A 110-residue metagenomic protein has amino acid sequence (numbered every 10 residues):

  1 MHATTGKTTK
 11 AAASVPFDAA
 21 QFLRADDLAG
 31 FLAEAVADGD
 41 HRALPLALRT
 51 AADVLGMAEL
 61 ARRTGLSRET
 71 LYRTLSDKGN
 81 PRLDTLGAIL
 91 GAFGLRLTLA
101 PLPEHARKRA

Functional and structural regions predicted by a protein language model:
M1-T50, A106-A110: N-terminal flexible/basic segments that precede or flank functional cores
F22-L23, G65, N80: Short, conserved sequence motifs enriched in acidic/basic residues, glycine, and aromatics that mark functional "hot
R49, A58, G87: Short glycine-/small-residue-rich flexible loop motifs, especially phosphate/cofactor-binding loops
D53-R73: Short alpha-helical DNA-recognition segment
S67, E104-H105: Positions that flank functional sites
S76-D77: Residue-level detection of the helix-turn-helix DNA-binding "recognition helix"
R82-A100: DNA major-groove recognition helix of helix-turn-helix/homeodomain DNA-binding modules
